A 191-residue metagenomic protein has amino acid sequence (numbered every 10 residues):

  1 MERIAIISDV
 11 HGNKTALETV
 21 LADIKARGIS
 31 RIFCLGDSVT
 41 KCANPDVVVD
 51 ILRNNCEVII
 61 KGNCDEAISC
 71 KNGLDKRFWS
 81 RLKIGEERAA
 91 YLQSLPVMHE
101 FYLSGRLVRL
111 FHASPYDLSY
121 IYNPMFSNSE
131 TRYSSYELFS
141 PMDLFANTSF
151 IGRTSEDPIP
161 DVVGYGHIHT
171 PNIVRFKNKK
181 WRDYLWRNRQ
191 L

Functional and structural regions predicted by a protein language model:
E2-S94: Core catalytic region of metal-dependent phosphoesterases/phosphodiesterases, especially metallo-beta-lactamase-like
R3-H11, L107-S114, W181-L185: Active-site-proximal beta-strand elements of phosphoester/diester hydrolases
H11-A16, T40-A43, D65-C70, Y116-L118 (+2 more regions): Active-site environment of divalent metal-dependent phosphoester hydrolases
E18-T19, P45-V47, Y122-N123, R175-N178: Short amphipathic alpha-helical segments
I24-I29, L103, E156-I159: Glycine-rich phosphate-binding loop signature in dinucleotide/nucleotide-binding domains
L74-S80, V108-I159: Active-site-proximal segments of metal-dependent phosphoesterases and phosphodiesterases across multiple
V97-G105, V174-F176: Short acidic-hydrophobic surface loop/beta-edge motif
S134-L191: Conserved beta-sheet core of the metallophosphoesterase superfamily
